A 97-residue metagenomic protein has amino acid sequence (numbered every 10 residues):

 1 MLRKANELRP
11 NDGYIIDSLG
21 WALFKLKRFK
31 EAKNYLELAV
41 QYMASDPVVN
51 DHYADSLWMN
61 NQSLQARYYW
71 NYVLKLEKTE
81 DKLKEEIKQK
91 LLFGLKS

Functional and structural regions predicted by a protein language model:
K4-A5, L38-A39, Y72-V73: Canonical positions in the second alpha-helix
L8, Q41-Y42, L76: Structural marker of alpha-solenoid helical repeat scaffolds
S18, H52, E86-K90: Canonical tetratricopeptide repeat
